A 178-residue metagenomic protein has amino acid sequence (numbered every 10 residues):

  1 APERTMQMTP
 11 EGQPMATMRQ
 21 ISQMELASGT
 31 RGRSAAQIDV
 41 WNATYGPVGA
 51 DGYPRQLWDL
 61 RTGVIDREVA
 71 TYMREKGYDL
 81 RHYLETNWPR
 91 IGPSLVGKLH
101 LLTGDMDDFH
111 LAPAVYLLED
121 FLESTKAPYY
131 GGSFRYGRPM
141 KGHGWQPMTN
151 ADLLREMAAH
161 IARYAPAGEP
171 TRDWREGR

Functional and structural regions predicted by a protein language model:
A1-S94, D108-A112, S124: Accessory cap/linker subdomain of secreted extracellular hydrolases
G52, R67, H82, H100-R178: C-terminal catalytic histidine-bearing segment of alpha/beta-hydrolase fold enzymes
V96-K98: A general structural motif
